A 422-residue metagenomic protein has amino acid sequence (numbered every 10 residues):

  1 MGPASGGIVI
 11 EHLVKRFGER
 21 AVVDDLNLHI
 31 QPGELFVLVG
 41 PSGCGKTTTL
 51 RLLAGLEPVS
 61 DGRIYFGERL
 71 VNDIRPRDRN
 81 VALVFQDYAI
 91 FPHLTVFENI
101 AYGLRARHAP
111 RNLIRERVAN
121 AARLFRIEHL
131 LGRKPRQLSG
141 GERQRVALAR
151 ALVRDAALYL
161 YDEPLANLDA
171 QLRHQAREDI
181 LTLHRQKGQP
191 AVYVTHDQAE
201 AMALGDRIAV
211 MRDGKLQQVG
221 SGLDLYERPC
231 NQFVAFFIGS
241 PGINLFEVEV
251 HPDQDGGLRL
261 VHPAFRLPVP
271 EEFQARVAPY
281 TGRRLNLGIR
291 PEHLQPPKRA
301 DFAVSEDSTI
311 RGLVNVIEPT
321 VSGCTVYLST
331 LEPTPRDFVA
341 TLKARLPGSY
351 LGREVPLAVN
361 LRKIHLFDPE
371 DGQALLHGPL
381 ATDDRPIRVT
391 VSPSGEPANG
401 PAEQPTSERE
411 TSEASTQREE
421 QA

Functional and structural regions predicted by a protein language model:
L35, P76-A82, Q86-F237: ABC ATPase nucleotide-binding domains
V39-P41: The feature captures the beta-strand-to-loop junction immediately N-terminal to the Walker
T47-L50, V146: ABC ATPase nucleotide-binding domain helices that frame the ATP-binding cleft
A54: Helix-to-loop junction immediately C-terminal to a conserved catalytic motif
D61-L70: Conserved ABC transporter NBD signature motif
D253-A422: Non-catalytic connector elements of ABC transporters
